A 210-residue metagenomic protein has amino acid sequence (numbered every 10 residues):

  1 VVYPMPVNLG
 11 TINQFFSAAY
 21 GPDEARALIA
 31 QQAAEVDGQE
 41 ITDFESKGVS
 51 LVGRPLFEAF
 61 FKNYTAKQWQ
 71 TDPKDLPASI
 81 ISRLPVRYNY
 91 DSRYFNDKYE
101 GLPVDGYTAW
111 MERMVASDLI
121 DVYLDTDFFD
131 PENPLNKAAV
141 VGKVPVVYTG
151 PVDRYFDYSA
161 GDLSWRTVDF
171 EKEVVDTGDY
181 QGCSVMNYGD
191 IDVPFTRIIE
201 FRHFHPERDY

Functional and structural regions predicted by a protein language model:
V1, F129-Y210: Mid-domain catalytic core of redox enzymes that form a hydrophobic substrate pocket/lid adjacent to a catalytic redox
V1-Y90: Mobile amphipathic helical/loop "lid" adjacent to a hydrophobic cofactor/ligand pocket
M5-V7, T11-Q14, A18, T71 (+9 more regions): Generic structural "secondary-structure junction" signal
G38-Q39, V52-L56, G101-D105, A138 (+1 more regions): Residue-level detector of secondary-structure boundary/capping sites
D43, A109, Q181: Short, conserved clusters of charged catalytic residues that mark active-site and nucleotide-handling motifs
G48, M114, D118, P206-D209: Hydrophobic, Leu/Ile/Phe/Ala-enriched alpha-helical segments that form helix-helix packing faces
G48, T65, M114, V147 (+1 more regions): A residue-level signal for conserved active-site and pocket-lining positions in enzyme catalytic cores
R83-P151: Helical element adjacent to the flavin cofactor pocket in flavoenzyme catalytic cores
